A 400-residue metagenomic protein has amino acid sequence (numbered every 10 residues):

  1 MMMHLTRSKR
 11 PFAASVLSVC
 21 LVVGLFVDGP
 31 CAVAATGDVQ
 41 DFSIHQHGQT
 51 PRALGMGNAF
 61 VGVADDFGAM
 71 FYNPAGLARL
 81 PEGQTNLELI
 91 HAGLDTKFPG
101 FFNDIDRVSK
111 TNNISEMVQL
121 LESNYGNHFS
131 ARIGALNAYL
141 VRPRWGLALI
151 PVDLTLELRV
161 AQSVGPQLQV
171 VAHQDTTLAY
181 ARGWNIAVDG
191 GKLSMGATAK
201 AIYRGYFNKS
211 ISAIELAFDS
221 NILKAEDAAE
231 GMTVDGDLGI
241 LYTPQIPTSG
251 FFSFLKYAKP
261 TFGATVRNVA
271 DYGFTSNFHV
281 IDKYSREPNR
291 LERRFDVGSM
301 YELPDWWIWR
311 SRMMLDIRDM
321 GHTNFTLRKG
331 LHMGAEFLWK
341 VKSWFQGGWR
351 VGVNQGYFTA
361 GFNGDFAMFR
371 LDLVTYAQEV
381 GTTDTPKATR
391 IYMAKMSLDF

Functional and structural regions predicted by a protein language model:
M1-R10: N-terminal secretory signal peptides that target proteins for export/translocation
T6-R7, F26, M70: Generic N-terminal simple sequence motifs
S15, A59-V61, F254-L255, V353: Short hydrophobic/aromatic segments of transmembrane alpha-helices and their interfaces
S15-D28: Bacterial N-terminal signal peptides
C31-A148, V152, V374, Y392 (+1 more regions): N-terminal, post-signal peptide beta-strand-biased segments of exported outer-membrane/organellar beta-barrel and other
V33-A53, V141-F400: Outer-membrane beta-barrel porins/channels
